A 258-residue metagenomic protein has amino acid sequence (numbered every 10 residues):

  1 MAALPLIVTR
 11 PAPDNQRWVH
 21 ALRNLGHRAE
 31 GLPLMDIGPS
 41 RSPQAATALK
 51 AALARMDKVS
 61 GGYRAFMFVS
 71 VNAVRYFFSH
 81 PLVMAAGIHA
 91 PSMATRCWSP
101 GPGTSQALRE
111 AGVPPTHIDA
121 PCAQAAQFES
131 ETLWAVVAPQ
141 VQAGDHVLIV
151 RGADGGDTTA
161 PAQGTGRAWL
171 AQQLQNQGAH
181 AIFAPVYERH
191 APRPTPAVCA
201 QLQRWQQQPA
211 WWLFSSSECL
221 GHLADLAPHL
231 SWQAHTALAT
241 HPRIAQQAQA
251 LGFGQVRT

Functional and structural regions predicted by a protein language model:
M1-T258: Conserved beta-alpha
